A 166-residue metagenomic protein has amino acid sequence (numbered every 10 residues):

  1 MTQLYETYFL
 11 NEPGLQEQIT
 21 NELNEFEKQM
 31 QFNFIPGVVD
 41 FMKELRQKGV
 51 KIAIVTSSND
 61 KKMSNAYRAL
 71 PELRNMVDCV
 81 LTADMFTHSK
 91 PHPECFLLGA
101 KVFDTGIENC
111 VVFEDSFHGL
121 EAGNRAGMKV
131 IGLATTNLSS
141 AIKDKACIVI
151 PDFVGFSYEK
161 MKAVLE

Functional and structural regions predicted by a protein language model:
M1-L4, K62: A general alpha-helix detector
Q3-M42, K48: Metal-dependent phosphoesterase signature
G14, K51-I52, S157: Bulky hydrophobic/aromatic packing residues
Q29-M30, I52, D84, E108: A generic structural signal for short
V38, S58-N59: Short, flexible active-site-adjacent loop segments at beta-strand->alpha-helix junctions, enriched in small/polar
K43, N59-E166: Asp-based, Mg2+/Mn2+-dependent phosphohydrolase catalytic module
K48-V50, M128: Short phosphate-binding/catalytic loops that engage adenosine nucleotides
